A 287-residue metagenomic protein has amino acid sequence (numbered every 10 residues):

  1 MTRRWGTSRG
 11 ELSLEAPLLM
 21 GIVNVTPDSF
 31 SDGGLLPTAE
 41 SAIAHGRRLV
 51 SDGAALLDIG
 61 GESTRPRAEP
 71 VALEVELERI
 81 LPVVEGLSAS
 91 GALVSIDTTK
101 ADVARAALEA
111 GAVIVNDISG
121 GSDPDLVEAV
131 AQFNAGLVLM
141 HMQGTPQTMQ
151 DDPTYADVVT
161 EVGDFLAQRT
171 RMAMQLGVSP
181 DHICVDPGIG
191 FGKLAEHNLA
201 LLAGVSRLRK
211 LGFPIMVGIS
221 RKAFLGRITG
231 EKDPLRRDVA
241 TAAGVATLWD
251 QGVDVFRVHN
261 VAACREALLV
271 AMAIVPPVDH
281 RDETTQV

Functional and structural regions predicted by a protein language model:
T2-S8, L14, S31-H45, T64-G86 (+5 more regions): Active-site-adjacent loop and "lid" segments of alpha/beta metabolic enzymes
V23: Active-site-adjacent mobile loop/cap segments within catalytic or ligand-binding domains
P27: Catalytic-pocket segment enriched in acidic/His residues
A44-G60, Q251: Catalytic domains of carbohydrate-active enzymes, especially glycoside hydrolases
S179-H182: Short acidic capping loops at alpha-helix termini that bridge into adjacent secondary structure
